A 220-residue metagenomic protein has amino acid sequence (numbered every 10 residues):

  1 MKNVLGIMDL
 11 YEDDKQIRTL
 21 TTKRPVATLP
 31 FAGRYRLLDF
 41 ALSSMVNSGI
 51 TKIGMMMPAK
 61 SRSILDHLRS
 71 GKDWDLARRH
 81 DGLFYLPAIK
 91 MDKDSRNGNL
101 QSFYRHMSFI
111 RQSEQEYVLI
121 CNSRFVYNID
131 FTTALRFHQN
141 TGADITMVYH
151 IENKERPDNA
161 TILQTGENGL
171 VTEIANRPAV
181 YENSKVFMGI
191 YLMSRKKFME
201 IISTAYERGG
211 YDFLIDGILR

Functional and structural regions predicted by a protein language model:
M1-A32, S43, S48-I50: N-terminal nucleotide-binding beta1-loop-alpha1 segment
P30, Y149, Q164, L192-S194: Short, well-ordered beta-strand micro-motif
L37-L42: Short, well-formed alpha-helical segments that are part of the catalytic scaffolds of diverse glycosyltransferases
G54-P58, V148-Y149: Short internal beta-strands
R62-Y85: Acidic donor-binding segment of Leloir-type glycosyltransferases
D81-I162: Conserved beta-loop-beta/alpha segment of the NTase-like Rossmann-fold superfamily that binds/positions NTPs
L119, L135, L170-R220: Catalytic-core segments of class I nucleotidyltransferases/pyrophosphorylases that form NMP-activated intermediates
Q164-L170: Short acidic-glycine loop/turn motifs at beta-strand connectors
